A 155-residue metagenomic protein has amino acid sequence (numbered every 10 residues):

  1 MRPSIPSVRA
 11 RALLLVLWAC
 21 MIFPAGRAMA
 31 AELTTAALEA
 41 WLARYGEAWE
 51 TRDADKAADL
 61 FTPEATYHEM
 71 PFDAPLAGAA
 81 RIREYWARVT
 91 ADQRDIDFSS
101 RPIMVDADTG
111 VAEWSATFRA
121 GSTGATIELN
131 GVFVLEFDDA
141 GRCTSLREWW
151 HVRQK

Functional and structural regions predicted by a protein language model:
R2-L15: Bacterial N-terminal signal peptides that target proteins for export
R9-A12, C20, G26, W86: N-terminal regions of proteins, emphasizing targeting and processing segments when present
L17-P63: Short, low-complexity N-terminal intrinsically disordered segments enriched in polar/charged residues
A31-L33, A37, A80-K155: A beta-strand edge to alpha-helix "cap/lid" segment located at domain peripheries
G46, P71, P102-M104: Structured beta->alpha junctions
K56, Y67, V105: Active-site micro-motifs of SAM-dependent methyltransferase domains
L60, T66-A77, V89-D92: A short gly/proline-enriched turn/hairpin at secondary-structure junctions
